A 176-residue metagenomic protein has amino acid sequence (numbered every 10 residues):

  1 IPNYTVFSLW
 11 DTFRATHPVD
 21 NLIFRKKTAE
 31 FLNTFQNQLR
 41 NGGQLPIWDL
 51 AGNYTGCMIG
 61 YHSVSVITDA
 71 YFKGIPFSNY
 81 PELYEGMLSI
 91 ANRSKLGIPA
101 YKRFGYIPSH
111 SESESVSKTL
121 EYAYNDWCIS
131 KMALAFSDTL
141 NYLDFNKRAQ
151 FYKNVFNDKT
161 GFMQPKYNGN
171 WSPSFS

Functional and structural regions predicted by a protein language model:
I1-N3: Conserved oxyanion/phosphate-binding beta-strand-loop segments in alpha/beta enzyme cores
T5-T12, T16-A133, N146: Aromatic-rich carbohydrate-recognition surfaces in CAZymes
P46, A135-S176: Catalytic cores of carbohydrate-active enzymes
